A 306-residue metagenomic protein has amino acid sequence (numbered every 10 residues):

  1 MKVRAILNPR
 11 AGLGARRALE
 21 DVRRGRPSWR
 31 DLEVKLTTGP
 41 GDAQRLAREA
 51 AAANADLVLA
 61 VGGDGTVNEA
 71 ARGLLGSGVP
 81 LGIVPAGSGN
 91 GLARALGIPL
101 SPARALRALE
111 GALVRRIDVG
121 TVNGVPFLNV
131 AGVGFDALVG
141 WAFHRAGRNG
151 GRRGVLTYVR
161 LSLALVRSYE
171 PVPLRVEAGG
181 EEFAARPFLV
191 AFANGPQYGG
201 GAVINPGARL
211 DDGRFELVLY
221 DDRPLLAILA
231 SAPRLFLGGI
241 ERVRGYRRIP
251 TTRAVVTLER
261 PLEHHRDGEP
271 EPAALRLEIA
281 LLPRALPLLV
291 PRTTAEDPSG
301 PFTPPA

Functional and structural regions predicted by a protein language model:
M1-V58, N68, A295-A306: ATP/NTP phosphate-donor binding region
A5, A178-G179, A184, R209 (+1 more regions): ATP/nucleoside-binding phosphotransfer catalytic cores, i.e., glycine-rich phosphate-binding loops
I6-L7, T37, L75-P80, A86-F188: Catalytic core of DAGKc-family lipid kinases
P9, V61-G63, V84-A86, N194: Glycine-rich beta-strand-to-loop/alpha-helix junction loops that act as flexible
T66-S77: Short Gly/Thr/Asp-enriched flexible loops that form oxyanion-binding sites at enzyme active sites
G132, D136, A191-I204, P270: Glycine-rich phosphate/pyrophosphate-binding beta-alpha loops
G147-L156, Y198-G201, P206-A227: Gly/Ser/Thr-rich active-site loops/lids in small-molecule metabolic enzymes that frequently grip phosphoryl groups
